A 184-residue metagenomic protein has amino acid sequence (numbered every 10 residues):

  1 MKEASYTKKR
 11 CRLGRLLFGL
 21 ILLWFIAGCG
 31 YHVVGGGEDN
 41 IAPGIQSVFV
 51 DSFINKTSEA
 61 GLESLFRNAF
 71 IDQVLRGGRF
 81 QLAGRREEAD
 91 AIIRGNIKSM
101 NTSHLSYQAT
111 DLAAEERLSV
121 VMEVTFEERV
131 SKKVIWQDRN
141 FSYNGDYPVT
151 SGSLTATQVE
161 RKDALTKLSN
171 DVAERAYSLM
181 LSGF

Functional and structural regions predicted by a protein language model:
K2-F18: Bacterial N-terminal signal peptides that target proteins for export
A4, V34-G37, G44, V48 (+10 more regions): Surface-exposed loop/turn and secondary-structure junction residues enriched for glycine/proline
L16-G28: Bacterial N-terminal signal peptides
F18, D39, G84, D111-A113: Residues embedded in well-ordered secondary-structure elements
A27-D72, R76-E87, V130, A173-E174 (+1 more regions): A structural "domain/chain start" motif
K56-N68, A113, R117, Q158-D171: Soluble non-cytosolic domains of exported or imported proteins
G77-G78, E88-E160: Surface-exposed short loop/turn segments
R94, L168-D171, R175: Residues within well-formed alpha-helices
